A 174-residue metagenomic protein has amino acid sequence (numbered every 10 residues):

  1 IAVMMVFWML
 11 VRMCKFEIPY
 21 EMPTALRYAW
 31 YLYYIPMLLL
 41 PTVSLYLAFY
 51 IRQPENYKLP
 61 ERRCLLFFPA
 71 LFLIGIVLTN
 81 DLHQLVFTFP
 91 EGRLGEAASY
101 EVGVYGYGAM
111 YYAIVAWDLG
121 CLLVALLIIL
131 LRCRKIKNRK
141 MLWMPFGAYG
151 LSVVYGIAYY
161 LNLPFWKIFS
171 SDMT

Functional and structural regions predicted by a protein language model:
I1-D81, V115, D172: Individual alpha-helical transmembrane segments in multi-pass integral membrane proteins
M4-W8, L123, Y149-S152: Canonical alpha-helical transmembrane segments of integral membrane proteins
E17-T24, R52-N56, D81-G92, L130-K137 (+1 more regions): Transmembrane helix-loop junctions in multipass membrane proteins, especially transporters and channels
M22-A29, V102-M110, L130-K140: Short juxtamembrane and helix-loop transition motifs at transmembrane-helix boundaries in membrane proteins
V43-I51, Y112-K137: Alpha-helical transmembrane segments in multipass membrane proteins, preferentially the mid-helix core
P60-F72, C121-I128, W143-A148: Alpha-helical transmembrane segments of integral membrane proteins
G75-I128, Y159-F169: Extracellular-loop-to-transmembrane junctions of the mid-late helices
L131-T174: Interfacial "cap-and-anchor" motif at the non-cytosolic start of specific transmembrane alpha-helices
